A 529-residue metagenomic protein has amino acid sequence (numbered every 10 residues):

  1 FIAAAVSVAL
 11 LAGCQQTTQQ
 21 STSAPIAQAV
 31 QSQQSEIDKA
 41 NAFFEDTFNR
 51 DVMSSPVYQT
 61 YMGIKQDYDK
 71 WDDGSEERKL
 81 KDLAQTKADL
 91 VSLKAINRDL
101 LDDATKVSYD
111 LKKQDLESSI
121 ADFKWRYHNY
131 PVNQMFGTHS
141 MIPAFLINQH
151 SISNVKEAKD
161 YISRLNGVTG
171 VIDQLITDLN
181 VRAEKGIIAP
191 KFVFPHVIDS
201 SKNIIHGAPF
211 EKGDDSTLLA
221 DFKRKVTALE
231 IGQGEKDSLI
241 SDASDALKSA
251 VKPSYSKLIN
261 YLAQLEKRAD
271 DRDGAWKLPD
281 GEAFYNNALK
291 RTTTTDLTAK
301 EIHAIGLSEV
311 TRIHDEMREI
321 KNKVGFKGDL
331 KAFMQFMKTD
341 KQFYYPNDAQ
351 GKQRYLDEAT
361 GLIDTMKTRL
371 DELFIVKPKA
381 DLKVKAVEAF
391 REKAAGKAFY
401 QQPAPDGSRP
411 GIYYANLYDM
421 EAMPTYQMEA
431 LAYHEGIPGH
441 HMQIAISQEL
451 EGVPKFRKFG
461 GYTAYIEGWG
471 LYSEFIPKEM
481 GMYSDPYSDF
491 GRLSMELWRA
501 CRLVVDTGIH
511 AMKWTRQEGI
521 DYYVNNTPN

Functional and structural regions predicted by a protein language model:
F1-I2: Bacterial N-terminal signal peptides that target proteins for export
L10-G13: C-terminal motif of bacterial Sec signal peptides marking the signal peptidase cleavage site
Q15-N529: N-terminal maturation segment of proteins
